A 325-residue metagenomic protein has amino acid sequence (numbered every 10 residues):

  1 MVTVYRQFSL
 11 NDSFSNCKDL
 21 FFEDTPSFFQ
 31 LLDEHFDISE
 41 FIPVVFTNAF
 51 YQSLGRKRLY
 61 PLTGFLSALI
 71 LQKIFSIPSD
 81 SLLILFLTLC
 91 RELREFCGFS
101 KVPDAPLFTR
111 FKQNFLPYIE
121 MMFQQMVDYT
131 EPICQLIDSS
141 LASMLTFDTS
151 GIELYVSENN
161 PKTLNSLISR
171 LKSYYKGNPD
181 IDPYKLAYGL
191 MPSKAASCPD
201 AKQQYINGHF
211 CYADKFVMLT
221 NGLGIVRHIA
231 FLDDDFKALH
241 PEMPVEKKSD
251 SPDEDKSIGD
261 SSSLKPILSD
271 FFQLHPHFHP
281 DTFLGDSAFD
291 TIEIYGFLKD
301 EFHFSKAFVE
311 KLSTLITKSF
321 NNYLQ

Functional and structural regions predicted by a protein language model:
M1-P61, F65, I70, I74 (+3 more regions): Dynamic "connector" segments at or just before major functional cores
F36, L87-T88, Y323-Q325: Short amphipathic alpha-helical "interface-anchor" segments enriched in bulky aromatics
S79, D104-F108, M122: Short coil turns linking two alpha-helices in DNA-binding domains
D80-F96: DNA-recognition alpha helix
L85-L89, Q113, V127: Short amphipathic alpha-helical surface patches that mediate protein-protein
C97-L116: Major-groove recognition helix of helix-turn-helix-like DNA-binding domains
L116-F283, S287, I292-D300: Polybasic low-complexity intrinsically disordered regions
I292-Q325: Helix-centered, glycine/charged polyanion-binding patches within enzymatic domains that contact phosphate-containing
